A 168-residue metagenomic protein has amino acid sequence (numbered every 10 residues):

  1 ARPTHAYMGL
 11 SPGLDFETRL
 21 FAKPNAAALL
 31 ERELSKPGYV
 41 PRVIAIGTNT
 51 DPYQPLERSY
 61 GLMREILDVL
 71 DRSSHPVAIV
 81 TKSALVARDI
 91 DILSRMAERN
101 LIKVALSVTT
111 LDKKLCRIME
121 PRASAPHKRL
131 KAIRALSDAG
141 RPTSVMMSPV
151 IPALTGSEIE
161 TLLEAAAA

Functional and structural regions predicted by a protein language model:
A1-K103, T109-R117, P126-K131, A135-D138: Conserved Radical SAM active-site core
M96-E98, R122-A123, L162-E164: Short, hinge-like loop/turn segments at secondary-structure boundaries
S107, A168: Catalytic cores of enzyme domains
L111, E120-R122, A135-T155: Conserved strand-turn element in the central/C-terminal portion of the radical SAM core barrel that lines
A123-L130, G156, E160: Alpha-helix initiation and capping sites
P152-A167: Catalytic cores of alpha/beta
